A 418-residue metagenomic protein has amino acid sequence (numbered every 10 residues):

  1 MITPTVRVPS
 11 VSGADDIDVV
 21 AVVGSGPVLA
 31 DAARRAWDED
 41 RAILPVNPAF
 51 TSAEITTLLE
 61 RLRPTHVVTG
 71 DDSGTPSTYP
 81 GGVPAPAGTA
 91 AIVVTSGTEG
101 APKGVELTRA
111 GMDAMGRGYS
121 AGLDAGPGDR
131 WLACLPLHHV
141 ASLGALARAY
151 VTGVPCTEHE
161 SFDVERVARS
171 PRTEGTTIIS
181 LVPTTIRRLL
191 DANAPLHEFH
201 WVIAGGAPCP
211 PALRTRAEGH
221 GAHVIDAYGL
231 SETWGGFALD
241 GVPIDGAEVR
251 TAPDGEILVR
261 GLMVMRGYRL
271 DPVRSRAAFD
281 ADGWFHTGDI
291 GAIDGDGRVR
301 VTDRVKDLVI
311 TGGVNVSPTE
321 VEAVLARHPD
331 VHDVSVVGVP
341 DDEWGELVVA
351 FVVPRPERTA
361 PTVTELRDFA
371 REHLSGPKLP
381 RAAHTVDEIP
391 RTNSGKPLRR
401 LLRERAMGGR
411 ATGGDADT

Functional and structural regions predicted by a protein language model:
S12-F50, N315: Conserved AMP-binding/adenylate-forming
S77-V94, A101, D124-R130: Conserved pre-ATP/AMP-binding loop-to-beta segment of ANL
A90-R117: Conserved AMP-binding A3 loop
G116-R130, H138-I178: Conserved AMP-binding/adenylation subdomain of ANL enzymes
T176-L181, L189-G241, E248-R250: Gly/Ser/Thr-rich phosphate-binding loop
P243, A252-A278, V316: Conserved ATP/PPi-binding loop(s) of AMP-dependent carboxylate-activating enzymes
G261, R266-G267, I290-K378, G395-P397 (+1 more regions): AMP-binding/adenylate-forming catalytic core of the ANL superfamily
P380, V386-A406: Flexible lysine-rich "adenylation lid" loop at the C-terminal edge of ANL adenylation domains
